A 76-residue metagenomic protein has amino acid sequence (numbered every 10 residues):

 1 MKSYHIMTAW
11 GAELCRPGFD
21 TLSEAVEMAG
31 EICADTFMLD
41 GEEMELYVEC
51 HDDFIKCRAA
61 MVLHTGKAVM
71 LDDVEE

Functional and structural regions predicted by a protein language model:
M1-C15, E43: Short aromatic-glycine-(Arg/Gly/Cys) micro-motifs in beta-strand/loop hairpins
T8-G11, D20-G41: A short, charged, amphipathic alpha-helix used as a generic interaction element across diverse proteins
A12-P17, I55-R58: Surface-exposed loop/edge segments in extracytoplasmic proteins
E31-E76: Short, mixed-charge low-complexity intrinsically disordered segments
